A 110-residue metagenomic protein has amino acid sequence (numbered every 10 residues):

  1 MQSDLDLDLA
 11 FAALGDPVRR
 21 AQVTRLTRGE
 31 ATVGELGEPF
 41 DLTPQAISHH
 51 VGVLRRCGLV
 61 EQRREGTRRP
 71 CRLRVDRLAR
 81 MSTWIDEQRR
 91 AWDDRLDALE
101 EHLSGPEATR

Functional and structural regions predicted by a protein language model:
M1-D6, T24, A79-R110: Amphipathic alpha-helical dimerization/coiled-coil segments that flank or bridge DNA-binding/regulatory modules
Q2-Q45, R69-A79, T83: N-terminal helix-turn-helix DNA-binding core of bacterial DNA-binding proteins
A21, G52, D97: Active-site phosphate/pyrophosphate-handling residues
E38, H49, R55-R56: Alpha-helical residues within the helix-turn-helix
R55-R72: Beta-hairpin "wing" of winged helix-turn-helix
